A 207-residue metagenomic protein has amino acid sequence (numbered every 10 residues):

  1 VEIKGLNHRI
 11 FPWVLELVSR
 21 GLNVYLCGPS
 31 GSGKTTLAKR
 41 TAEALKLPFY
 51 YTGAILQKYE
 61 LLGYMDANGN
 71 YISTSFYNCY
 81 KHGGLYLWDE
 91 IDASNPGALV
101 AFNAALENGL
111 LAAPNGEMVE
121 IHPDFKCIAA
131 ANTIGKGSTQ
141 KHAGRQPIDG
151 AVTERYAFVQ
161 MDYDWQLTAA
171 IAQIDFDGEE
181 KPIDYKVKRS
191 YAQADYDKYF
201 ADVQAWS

Functional and structural regions predicted by a protein language model:
V1-S207: C-terminal regulatory/interaction module of P-loop NTP-utilizing enzymes
